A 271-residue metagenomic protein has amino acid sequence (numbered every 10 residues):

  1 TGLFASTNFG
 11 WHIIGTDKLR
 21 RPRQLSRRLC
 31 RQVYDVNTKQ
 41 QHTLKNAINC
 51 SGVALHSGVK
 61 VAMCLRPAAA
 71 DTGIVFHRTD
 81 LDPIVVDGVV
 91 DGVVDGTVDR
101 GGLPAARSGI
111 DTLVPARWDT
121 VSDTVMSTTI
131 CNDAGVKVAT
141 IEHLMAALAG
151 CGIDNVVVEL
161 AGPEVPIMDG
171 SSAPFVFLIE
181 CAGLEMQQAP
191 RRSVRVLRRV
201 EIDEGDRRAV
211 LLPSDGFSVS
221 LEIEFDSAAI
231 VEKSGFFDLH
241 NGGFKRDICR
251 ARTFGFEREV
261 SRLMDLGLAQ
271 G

Functional and structural regions predicted by a protein language model:
L3-F4, I13: Intrinsically disordered, low-complexity regions enriched in Ser/Pro/Gly/Gln/His and often acidic
W11, G15, L19, L25-D154 (+1 more regions): C-terminal regulatory domains involved in ligand/effector binding and gene-expression control
